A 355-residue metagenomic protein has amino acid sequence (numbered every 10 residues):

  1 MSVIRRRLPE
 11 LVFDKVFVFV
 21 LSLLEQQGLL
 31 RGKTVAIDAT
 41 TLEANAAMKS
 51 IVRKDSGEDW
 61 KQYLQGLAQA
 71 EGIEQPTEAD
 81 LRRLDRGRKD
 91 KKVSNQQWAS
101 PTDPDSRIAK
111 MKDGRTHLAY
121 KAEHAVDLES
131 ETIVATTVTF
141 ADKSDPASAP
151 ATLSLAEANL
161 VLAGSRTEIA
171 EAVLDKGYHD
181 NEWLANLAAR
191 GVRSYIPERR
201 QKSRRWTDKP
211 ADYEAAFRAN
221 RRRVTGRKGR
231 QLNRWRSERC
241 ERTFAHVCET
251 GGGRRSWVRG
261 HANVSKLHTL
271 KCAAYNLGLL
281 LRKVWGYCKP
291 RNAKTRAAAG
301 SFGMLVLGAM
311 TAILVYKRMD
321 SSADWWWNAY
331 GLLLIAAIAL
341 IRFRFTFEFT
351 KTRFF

Functional and structural regions predicted by a protein language model:
M1-V192, R199, Y275-N276, P290 (+3 more regions): Polybasic low-complexity intrinsically disordered regions
I4, V20, W60-L67, D80 (+5 more regions): Generic structural signal of hydrophobic/aromatic residues within well-ordered alpha-helices of folded domains
R6, R53-S56, K91, D113 (+10 more regions): Short linear sequence motifs
D59, T77, S94, S154 (+8 more regions): Serine/threonine-rich low-complexity intrinsically disordered regions
A68-P76, N159-L162, W206-A211, L232 (+3 more regions): Low-complexity, flexible helical/coil segments
K143-P146, G229-D320, D324-I338, R342-F345 (+1 more regions): Basic, amphipathic alpha-helical segments enriched in Lys/Arg and hydrophobic/aromatic residues
N181-A262, K266, C288: Helix-centered, glycine/charged polyanion-binding patches within enzymatic domains that contact phosphate-containing
